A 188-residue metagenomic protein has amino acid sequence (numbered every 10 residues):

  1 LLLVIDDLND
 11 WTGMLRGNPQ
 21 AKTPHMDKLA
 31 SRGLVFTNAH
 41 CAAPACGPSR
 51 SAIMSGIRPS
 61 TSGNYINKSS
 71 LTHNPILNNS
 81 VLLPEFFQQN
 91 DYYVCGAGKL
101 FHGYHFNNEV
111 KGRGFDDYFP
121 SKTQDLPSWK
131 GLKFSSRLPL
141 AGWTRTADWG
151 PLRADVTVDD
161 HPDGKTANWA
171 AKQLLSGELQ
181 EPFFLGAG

Functional and structural regions predicted by a protein language model:
L1-G188: Formylglycine-dependent sulfatase
